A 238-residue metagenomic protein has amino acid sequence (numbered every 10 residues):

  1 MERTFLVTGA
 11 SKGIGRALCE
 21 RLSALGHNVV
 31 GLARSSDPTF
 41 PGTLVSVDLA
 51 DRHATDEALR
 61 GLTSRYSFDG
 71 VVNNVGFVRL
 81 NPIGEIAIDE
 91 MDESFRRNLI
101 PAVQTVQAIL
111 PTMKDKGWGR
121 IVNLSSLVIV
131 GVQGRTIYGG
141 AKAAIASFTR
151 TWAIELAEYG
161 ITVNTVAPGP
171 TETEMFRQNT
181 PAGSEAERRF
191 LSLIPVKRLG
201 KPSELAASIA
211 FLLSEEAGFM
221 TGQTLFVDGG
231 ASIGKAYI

Functional and structural regions predicted by a protein language model:
S11-K12: Conserved glycine-rich cofactor-binding loop
N74-R79, G230: Conserved NAD(P)H cofactor-binding loop of Rossmann-fold oxidoreductase domains
P82-I83, E90-F95, A186, F190: Substrate-binding pocket helix/loop in short-chain dehydrogenase/reductase
I86, V132-G140, T151, I238: Active-site loop-to-helix junction immediately N-terminal to the catalytic Tyr of the SDR YXXXK motif in Rossmann-fold
V106, A141, T149: Active-site helix of classical SDR
P111, I154-E158, G218: Alpha-helical segment proximal to the catalytic Tyr-Lys
A210, T221-I238: Short C-terminal tail/terminal secondary-structure segment of NAD(P)H-dependent dehydrogenase/reductase domains
